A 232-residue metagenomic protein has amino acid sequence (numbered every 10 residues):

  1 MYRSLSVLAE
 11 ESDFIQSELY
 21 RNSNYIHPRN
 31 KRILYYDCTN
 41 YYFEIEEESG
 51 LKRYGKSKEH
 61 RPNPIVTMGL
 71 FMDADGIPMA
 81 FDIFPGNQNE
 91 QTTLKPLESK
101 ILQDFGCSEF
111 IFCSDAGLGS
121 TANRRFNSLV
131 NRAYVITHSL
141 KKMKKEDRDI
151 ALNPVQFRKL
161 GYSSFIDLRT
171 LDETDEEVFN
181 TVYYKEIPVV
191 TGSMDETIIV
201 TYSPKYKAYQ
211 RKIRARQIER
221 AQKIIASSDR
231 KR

Functional and structural regions predicted by a protein language model:
M1-R232: Anion-binding and metal-coordination hotspots
